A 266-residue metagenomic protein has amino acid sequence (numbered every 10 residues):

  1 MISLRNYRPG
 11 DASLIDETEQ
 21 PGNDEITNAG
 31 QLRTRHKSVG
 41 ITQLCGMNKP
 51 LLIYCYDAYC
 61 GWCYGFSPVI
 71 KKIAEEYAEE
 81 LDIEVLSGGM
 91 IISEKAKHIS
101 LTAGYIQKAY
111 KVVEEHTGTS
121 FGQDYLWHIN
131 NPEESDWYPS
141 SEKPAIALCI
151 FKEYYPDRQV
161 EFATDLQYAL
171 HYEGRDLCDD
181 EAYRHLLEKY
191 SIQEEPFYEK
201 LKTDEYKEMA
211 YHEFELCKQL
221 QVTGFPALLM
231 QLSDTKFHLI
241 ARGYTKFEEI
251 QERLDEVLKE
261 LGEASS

Functional and structural regions predicted by a protein language model:
I2-S3, Y7-P9, L14-G22, G30 (+1 more regions): N-terminal polybasic/positive-inside topogenic patches
A12, G22-N23, H36-S38, A103 (+3 more regions): Low-complexity, intrinsically disordered short peptide segments enriched in small/polar/basic residues
I41-M47: Non-catalytic pre-domain segments flanking phosphatase-related domains
C45, Y54, Y59, F66-E75 (+2 more regions): C-terminal cap of thioredoxin/glutaredoxin-like
G46, Q107-K111, A147, L186-S191: A broad, low-specificity signal for short, low-complexity segments enriched in glycine/proline and polar/charged
P50: Alpha/beta-hydrolase fold active-site loops
S67-L170: Structural alpha/beta surface segment adjacent to cysteine/selenocysteine redox centers across thiol/disulfide enzymes
